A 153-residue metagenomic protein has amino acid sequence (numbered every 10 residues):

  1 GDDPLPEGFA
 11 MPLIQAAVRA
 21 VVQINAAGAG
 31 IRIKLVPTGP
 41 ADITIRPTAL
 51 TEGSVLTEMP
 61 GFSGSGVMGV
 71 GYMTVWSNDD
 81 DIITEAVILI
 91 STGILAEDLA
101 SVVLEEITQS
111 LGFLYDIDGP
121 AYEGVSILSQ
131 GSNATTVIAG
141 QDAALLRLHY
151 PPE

Functional and structural regions predicted by a protein language model:
G1-D2, R32-V55, L128: Acidic helix-start/capping segments at beta-turn-to-alpha-helix junctions
F9-K34: A short alpha-helix/helix-coil micro-patch that ends at or immediately precedes a cysteine
I14-V21, A100-L104, A143, R147: Extracytoplasmic/secreted envelope proteins and their assembly/folding machinery, especially bacterial periplasmic
R19, G28, P40-D42, I83-E85: Extracytoplasmic
I24, S101-L114: Active-site recognition of the HExxH zinc-binding catalytic motif
A27-P40, Y115-G124: Surface-exposed patches in mature extracellular/periplasmic domains of secreted proteins
P37-G39, D79-I83, E106: Extracellular/periplasmic catalytic domains that process cell-envelope and extracellular macromolecules
M59-D98, L114-E153: Metalloprotease/metallohydrolase-associated module, dominated by Zn2+-dependent proteases
